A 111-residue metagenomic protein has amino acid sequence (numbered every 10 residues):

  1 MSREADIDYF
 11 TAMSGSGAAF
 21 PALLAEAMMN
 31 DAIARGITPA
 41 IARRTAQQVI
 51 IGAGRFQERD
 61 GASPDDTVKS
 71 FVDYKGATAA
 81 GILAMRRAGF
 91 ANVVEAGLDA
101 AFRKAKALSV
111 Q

Functional and structural regions predicted by a protein language model:
M1-A19, T38, S63-D65, V72 (+2 more regions): Conserved Rossmann-fold dehydrogenase catalytic segment
M1-I33, R44-E58, G76: Active-site-proximal catalytic alpha-helix in oxidoreductases
N30, A34, A84-R87: General structural signal for alpha-helix termini and helix-helix connectors
R44-Q111: NAD(P)-dependent Rossmann-like dehydrogenase/reductase catalytic/cofactor-binding core
